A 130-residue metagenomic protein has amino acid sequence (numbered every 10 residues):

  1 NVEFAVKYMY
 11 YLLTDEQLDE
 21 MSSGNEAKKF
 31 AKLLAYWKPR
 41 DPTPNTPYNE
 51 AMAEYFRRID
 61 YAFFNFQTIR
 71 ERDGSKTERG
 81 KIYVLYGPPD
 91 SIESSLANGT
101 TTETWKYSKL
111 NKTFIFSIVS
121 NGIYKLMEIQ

Functional and structural regions predicted by a protein language model:
N1-Q130: Residues within mature, well-folded domains
